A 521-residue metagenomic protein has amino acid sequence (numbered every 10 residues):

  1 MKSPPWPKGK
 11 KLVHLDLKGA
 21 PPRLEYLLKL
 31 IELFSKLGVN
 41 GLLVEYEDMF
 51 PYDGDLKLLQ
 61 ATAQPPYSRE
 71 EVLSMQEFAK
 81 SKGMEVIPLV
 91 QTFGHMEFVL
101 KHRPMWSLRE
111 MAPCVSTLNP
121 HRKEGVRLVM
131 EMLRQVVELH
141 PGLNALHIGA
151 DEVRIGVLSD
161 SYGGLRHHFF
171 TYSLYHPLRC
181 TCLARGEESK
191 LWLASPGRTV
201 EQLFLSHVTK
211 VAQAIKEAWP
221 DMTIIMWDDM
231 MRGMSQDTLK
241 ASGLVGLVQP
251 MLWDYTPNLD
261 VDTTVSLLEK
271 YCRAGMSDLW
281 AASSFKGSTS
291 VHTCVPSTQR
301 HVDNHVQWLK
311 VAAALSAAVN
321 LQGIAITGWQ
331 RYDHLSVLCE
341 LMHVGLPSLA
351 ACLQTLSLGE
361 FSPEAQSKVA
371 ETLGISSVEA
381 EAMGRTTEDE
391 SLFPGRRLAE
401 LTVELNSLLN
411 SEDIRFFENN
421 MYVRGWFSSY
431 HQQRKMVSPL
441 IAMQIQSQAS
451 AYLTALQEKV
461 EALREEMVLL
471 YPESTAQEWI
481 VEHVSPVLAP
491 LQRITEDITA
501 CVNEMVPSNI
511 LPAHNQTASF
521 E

Functional and structural regions predicted by a protein language model:
K2-P4: Secretory-pathway glycoprotein ectodomains that are cysteine- and/or Ser/Thr/Pro-rich
P7-L252, S283-P296: Aromatic-lined carbohydrate-binding surfaces of glycoside hydrolases
E32, E77, V126-R134, E138 (+3 more regions): Substrate-binding groove of N-acetylhexosamine-processing glycoside hydrolases
